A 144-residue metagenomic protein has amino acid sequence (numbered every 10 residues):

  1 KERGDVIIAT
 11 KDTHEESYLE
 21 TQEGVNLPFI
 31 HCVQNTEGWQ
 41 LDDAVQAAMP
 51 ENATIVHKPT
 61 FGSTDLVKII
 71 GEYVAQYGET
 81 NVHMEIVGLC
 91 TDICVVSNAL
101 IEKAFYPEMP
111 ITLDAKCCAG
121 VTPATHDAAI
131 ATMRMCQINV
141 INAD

Functional and structural regions predicted by a protein language model:
E2-V6, E15-E16, T21-D144: Active-site-adjacent betaalpha module
K11: Catalytic-core segment of enzymes that process non-peptidic bonds
